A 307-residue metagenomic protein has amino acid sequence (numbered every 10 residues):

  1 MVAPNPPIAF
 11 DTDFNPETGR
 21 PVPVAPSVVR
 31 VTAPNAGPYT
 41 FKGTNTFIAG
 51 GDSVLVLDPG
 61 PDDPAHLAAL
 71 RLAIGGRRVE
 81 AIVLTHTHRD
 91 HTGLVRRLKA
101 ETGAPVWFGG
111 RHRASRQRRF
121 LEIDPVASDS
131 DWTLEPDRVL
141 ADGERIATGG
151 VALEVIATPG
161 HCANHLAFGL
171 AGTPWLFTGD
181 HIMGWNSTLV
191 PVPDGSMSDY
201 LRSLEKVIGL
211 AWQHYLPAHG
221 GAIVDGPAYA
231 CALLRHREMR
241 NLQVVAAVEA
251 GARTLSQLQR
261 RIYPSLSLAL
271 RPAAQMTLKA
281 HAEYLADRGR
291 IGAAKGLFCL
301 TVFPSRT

Functional and structural regions predicted by a protein language model:
M1-P16: N-terminal presequences and immediately downstream first alpha-helices
F10, A246-T307: C-terminal regulatory/interaction regions
F14, T18-R77, A167-G179, G184: Conserved beta-strand hairpin/beta-sheet module of binuclear metal-dependent hydrolase folds, prominently
V24, E101-T102, A211: Short, structured coil segments at secondary-structure junctions
S27, L70, H219, V244 (+1 more regions): Residue-level signal for inorganic ion chemistry
K42, P61-A152, P174: Active-site HxH/HxHxD metal-binding segment of metal-dependent hydrolases
V54-V56, P61-D63, F120-E135, G150-N241: Metallo-beta-lactamase
T85-H91, H161, H219, H281: Histidine-centered divalent metal-coordination motifs
